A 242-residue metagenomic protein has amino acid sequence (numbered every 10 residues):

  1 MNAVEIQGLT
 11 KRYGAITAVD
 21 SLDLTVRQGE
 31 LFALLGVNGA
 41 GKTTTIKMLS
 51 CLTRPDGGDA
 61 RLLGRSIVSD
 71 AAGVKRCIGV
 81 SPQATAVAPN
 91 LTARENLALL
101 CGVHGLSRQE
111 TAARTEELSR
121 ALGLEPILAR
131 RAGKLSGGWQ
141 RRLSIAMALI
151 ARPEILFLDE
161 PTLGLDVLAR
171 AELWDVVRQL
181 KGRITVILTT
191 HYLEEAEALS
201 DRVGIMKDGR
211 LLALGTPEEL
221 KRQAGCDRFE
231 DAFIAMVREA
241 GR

Functional and structural regions predicted by a protein language model:
G58-S69, G73-V74: Conserved ABC transporter NBD signature motif
N90, R131-G138: Conserved ABC ATPase signature
A98, G102, Q109-I127: Conserved ABC ATPase "signature" region
R152: Conserved catalytic motifs of ABC-family nucleotide-binding domains
L156-E160: Catalytic Walker B motif of ABC-type/P-loop ATPase nucleotide-binding domains
L214-G215: ABC ATPase "signature
